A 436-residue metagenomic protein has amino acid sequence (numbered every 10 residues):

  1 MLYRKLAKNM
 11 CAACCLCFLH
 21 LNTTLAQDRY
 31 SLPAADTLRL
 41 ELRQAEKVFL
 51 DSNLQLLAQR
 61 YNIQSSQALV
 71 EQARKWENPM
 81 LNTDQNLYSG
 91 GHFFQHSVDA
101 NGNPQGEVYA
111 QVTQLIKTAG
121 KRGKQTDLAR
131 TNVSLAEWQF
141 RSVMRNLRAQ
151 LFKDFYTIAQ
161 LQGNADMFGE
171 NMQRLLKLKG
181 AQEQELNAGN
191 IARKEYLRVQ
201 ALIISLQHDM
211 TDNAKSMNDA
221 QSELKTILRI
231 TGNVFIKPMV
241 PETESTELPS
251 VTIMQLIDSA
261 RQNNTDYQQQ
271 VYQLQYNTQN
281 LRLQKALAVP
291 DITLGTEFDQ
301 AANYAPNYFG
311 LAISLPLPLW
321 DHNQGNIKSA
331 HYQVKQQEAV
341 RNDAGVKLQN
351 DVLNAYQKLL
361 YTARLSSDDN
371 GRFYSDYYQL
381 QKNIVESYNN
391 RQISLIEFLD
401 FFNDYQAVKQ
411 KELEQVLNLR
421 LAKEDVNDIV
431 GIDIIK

Functional and structural regions predicted by a protein language model:
L2-K8, L25-A35, L413-K436: Acidic, low-complexity, intrinsically disordered peripheral segments
L2-Y3, K8-N9, L40, V143-S259 (+1 more regions): Periplasmic alpha-helical coiled-coil/stalk elements that build and connect Gram-negative outer-membrane
C11-N22: Bacterial N-terminal signal peptides
A26-M80, Q85, G232-Q275, G345 (+2 more regions): Bacterial Sec-pathway N-terminal export signals of envelope proteins
D28-L38, E71, N82-T118, Q125 (+3 more regions): Small/polar, glycine/serine/threonine/aspartate-rich low-complexity segments that form flexible
K47-L57, Q64-P79, A110-D127, W138-R145 (+6 more regions): A glycine-/polar-enriched beta->alpha junction
A58-A73, V143, L147-F168, K177 (+5 more regions): Amphipathic alpha-helical coiled-coil segments
D127-R130, R193-L202, L395-N403: Short, charged, amphipathic alpha-helical segments
